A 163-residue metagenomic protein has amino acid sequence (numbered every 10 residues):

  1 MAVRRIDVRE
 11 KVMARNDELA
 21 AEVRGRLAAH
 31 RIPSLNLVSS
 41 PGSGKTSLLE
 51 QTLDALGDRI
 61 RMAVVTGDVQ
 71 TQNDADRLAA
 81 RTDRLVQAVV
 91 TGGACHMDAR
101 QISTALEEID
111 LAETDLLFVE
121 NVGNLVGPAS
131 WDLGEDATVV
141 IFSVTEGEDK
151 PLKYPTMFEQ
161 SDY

Functional and structural regions predicted by a protein language model:
V3-G25, A29-I32, S43, S47 (+1 more regions): Nucleotide-state-sensitive switch-loop elements of NTP-binding domains
L35-L37: Hydrophobic anchor at the beta1->P-loop junction of P-loop NTPases
S40: P-loop (Walker A) phosphate-binding loop of NTP-binding proteins
E113, N121, P128-E146, L152-Y163: Inter-motif core of Ras-like GTPase G domains
